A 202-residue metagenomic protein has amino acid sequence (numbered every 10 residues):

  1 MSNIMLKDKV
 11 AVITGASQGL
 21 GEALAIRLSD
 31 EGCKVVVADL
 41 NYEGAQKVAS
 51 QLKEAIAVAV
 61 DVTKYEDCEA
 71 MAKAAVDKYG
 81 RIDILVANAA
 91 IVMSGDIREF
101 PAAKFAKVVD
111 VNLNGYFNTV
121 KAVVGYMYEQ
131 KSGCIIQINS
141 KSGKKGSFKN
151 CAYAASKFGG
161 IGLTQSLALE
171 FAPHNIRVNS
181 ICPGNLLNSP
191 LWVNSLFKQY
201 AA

Functional and structural regions predicted by a protein language model:
V10, S17-Q18: Conserved glycine-rich cofactor-binding loop
Y42-E43, V60-A70, A102: The beta1-alpha1 cofactor-binding region of Rossmann-like NAD(H)/NADP(H)-dependent oxidoreductases
D96-I97, P101-V109, F197: Substrate-binding pocket helix/loop in short-chain dehydrogenase/reductase
R98, K145-A152, P173: Active-site loop immediately N-terminal to the catalytic Tyr-X3-Lys motif of short-chain dehydrogenase/reductase
V120, S156, T164: Active-site helix of classical SDR
G125, L169-E170: Alpha-helical segment proximal to the catalytic Tyr-Lys
S140: Residue(s) in the substrate-gating loop at a strand-loop-helix junction that position the organic substrate next
